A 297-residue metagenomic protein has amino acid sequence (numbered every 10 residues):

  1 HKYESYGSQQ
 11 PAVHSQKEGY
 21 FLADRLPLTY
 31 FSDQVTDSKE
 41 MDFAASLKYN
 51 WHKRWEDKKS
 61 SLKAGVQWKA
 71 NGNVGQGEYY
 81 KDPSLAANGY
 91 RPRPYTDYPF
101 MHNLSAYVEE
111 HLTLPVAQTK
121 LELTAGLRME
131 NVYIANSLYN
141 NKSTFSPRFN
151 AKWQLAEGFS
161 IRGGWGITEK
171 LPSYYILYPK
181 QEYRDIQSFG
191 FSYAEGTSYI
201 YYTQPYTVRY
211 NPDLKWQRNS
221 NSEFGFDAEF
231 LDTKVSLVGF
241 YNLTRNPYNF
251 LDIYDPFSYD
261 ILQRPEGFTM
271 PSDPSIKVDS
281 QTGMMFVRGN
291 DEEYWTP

Functional and structural regions predicted by a protein language model:
H1-L138: Face-selective signature of the C-terminal outer-membrane beta-barrel domain
K2-A12, V74-P83, A135-F145, Y174-K180 (+3 more regions): Outer-membrane beta-barrel translocator domains and adjoining extracellular loop/strand segments of Gram-negative
V13, D24-Q34, A45, A87-P94 (+5 more regions): Extracytoplasmic loops and strand-loop junctions of Gram-negative outer membrane beta-barrel proteins
S15-A23, Y193-S198, T269-G283: Flexible coil/linker segments and helix-coil junctions enriched in charged and small residues
Q34, E40-K48, K215, F230 (+1 more regions): Outer membrane beta-barrel strand-and-loop segments of large Gram-negative receptors, especially TonB-dependent
N50-R54, H111-V116, Q181-Q187, I253-L262: Short regulatory "switch" loops immediately downstream of catalytic or recognition motifs within protein catalytic
Q67-K69, P94-K234, V238-L243: Structural signature of Gram-negative outer-membrane beta-barrels, strongest in the C-terminal barrel of TonB-dependent
A87-Y90, R148-K152, I186-G190, F250-L251 (+1 more regions): Glycine-rich loops and low-complexity Gly/Arg-rich segments that provide flexible linkers or classic glycine-based
